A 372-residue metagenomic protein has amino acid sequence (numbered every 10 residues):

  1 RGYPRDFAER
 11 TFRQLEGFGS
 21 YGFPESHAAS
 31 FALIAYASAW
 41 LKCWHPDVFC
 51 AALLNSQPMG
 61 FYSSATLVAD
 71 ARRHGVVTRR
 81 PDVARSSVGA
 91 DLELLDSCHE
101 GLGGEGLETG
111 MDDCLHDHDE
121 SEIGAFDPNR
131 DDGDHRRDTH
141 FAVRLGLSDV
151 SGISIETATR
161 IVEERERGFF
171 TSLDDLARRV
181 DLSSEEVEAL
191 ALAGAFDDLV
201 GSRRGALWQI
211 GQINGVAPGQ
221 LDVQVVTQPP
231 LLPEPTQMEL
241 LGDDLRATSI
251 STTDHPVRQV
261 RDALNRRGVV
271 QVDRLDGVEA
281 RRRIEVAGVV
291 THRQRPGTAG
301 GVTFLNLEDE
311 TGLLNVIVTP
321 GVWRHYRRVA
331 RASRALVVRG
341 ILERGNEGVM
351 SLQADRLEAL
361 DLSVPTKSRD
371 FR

Functional and structural regions predicted by a protein language model:
R1-R372: Noncatalytic, beta-rich nucleic-acid-contacting surfaces in large DNA/RNA-processing enzymes
